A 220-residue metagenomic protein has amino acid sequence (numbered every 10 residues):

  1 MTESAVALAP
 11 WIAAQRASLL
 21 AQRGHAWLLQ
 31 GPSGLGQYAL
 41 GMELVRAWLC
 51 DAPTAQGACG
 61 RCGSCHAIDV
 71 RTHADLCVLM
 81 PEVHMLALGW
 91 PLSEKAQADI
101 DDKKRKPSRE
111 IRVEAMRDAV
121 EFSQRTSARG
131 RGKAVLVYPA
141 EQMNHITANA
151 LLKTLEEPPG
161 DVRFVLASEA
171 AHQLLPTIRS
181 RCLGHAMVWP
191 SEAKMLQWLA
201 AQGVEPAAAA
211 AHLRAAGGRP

Functional and structural regions predicted by a protein language model:
M1-I146: Clamp-loader machinery-focused feature within the broader ASCE/P-loop NTPase space
Q124, N149-R163: Conserved catalytic/switch belt of AAA+ P-loop NTPases
R129-A134, P159-V165: Loop/turn-to-beta-strand initiation segments
V137-Y138, I146, G160-V162, A186: Conserved catalytic/coupling elements of P-loop NTPase cores
Y138-A140, L166-A171: A short beta-strand-to-loop transition that corresponds to the Sensor-1 phosphate-sensing loop of AAA+ P-loop ATPases
I146-L155, A170-L183: Short regulatory helix/loop adjacent to the ATP-binding pocket of P-loop NTPases
F164-A167, M195: Rossmann-like NAD(P)(H) cofactor-binding subdomain of soluble oxidoreductases
R181-P220: Long, charge-dense, solvent-exposed interaction surfaces that engage phosphate-rich ligands
